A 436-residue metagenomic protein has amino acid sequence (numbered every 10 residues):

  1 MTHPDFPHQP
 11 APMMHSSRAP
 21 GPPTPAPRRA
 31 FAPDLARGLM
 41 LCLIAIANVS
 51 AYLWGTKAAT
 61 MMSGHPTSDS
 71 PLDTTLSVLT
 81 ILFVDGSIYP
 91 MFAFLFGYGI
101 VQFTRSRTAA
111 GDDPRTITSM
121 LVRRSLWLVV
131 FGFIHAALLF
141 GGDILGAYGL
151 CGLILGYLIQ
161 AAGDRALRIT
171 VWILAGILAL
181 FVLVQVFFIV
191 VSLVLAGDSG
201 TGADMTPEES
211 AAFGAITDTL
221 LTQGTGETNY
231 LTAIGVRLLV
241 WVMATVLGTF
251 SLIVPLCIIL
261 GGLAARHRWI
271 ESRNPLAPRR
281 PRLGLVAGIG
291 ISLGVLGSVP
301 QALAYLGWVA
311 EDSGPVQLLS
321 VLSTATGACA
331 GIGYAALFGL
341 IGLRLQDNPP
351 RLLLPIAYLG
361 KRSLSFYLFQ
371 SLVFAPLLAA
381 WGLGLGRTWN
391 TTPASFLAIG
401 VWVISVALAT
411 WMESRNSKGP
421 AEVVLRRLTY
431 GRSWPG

Functional and structural regions predicted by a protein language model:
H3, Q346, W389-G436: C-terminal "closing" transmembrane helix and its immediate cytosolic amphipathic cap in multi-pass membrane proteins
H3-F6, P10-F103: N-terminal signal-anchor module of multipass membrane proteins
F31-A59, M91-F94, G99, V129-L138 (+2 more regions): Kinked, hydrophobic transmembrane alpha-helices enriched for aromatic residues and small/kink-inducing positions
F31-L35, L39-M40, L283-A287, G342-V373 (+1 more regions): Functional transmembrane helices that form membrane-embedded active or gating regions
P90-Q102, G146-L158, F250-N274, G327-D347: Specific transmembrane alpha-helix
L174-I258: Long hydrophobic alpha-helical segments that form multi-pass transmembrane helix bundles in integral membrane proteins
V246, G284-L285, P315-T326, R362-S363 (+1 more regions): Membrane-interface transmembrane-helix boundary segments in multi-pass integral membrane proteins
L285-G342, P349: Alpha-helical transmembrane segments and terminal signal-anchor/GPI-anchor hydrophobic tails, characterized by long
